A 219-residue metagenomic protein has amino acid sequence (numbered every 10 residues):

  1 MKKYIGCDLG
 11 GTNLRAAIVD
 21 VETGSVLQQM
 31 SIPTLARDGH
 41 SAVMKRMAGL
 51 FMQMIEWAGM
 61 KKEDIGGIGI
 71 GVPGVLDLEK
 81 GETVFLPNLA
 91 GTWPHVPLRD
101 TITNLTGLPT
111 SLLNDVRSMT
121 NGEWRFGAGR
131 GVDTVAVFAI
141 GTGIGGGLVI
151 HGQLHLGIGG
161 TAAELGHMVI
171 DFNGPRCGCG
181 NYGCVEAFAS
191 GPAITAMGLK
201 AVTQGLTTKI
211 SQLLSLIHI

Functional and structural regions predicted by a protein language model:
K3-K45, E82-F85, G160: Short glycine-rich, Thr/Ser-proximal phosphate-binding strand/loop in the N-terminal lobe of ATP-dependent enzymes
D8, D115, G141: Active-site glycine-centered loops adjacent to acidic/histidine catalytic or metal-binding residues that shape
H40-A48, D64-I68, G74-T134: Glycine-rich phosphate-binding loop and adjoining helix at the ATP-binding site of ATP-dependent phosphoryl-transfer
L112-V116, I170-T208: Glycine-rich phosphate-binding loop plus the immediately following alpha-helix
R130-F188: Glycine-rich phosphate-binding loop of actin/hexokinase-like ATP-binding domains
I217-I219: Conserved small/polar residues in nucleotide/adenosyl-binding loops
